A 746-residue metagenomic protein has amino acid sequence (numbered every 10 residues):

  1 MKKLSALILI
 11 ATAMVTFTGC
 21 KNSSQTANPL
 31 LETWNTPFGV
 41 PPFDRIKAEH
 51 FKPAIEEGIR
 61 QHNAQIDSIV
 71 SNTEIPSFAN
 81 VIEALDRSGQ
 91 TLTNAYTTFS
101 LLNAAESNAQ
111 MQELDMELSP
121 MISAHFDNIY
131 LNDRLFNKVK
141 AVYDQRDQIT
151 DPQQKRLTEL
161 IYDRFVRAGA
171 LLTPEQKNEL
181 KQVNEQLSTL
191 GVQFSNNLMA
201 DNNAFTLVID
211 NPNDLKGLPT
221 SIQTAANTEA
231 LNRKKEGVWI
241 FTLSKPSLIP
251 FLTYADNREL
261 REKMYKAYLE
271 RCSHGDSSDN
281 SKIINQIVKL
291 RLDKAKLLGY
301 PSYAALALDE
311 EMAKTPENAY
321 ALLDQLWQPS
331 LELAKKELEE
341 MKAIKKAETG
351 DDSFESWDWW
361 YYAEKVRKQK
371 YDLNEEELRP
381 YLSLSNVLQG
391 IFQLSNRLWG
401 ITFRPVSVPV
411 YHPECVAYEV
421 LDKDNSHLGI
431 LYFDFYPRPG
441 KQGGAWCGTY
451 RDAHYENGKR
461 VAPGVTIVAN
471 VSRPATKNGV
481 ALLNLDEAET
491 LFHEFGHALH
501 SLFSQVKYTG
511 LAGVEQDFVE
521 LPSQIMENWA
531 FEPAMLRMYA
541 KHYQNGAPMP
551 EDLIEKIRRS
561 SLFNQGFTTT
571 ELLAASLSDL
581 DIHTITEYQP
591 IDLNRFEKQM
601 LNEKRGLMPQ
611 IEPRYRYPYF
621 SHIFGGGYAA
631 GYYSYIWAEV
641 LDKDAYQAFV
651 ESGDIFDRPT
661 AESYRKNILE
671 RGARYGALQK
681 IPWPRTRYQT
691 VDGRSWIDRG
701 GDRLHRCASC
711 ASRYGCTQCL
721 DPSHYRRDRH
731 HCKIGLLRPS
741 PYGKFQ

Functional and structural regions predicted by a protein language model:
M1-L4: Positively charged n-region of N-terminal signal peptides that target proteins for export
T16-G19: C-terminal motif of bacterial Sec signal peptides marking the signal peptidase cleavage site
S23-H50, E57, V238, Q369 (+12 more regions): C-terminal, non-catalytic "cap/extension" segments appended to globular domains
Q25-P219, F649, C710: N-terminal helix-rich structural modules
N35-H50, F99-L118, K140-Q182, T242-K282 (+6 more regions): Short His/Asp/Glu-rich catalytic/ion-coordination signatures at enzyme active sites or charged loops
L157, T189, N196, A200-T242 (+7 more regions): Active-site-proximal, well-structured secondary-structure segments within enzyme catalytic domains
S472-L491: Short pre-active-site segment immediately N-terminal to the catalytic Zn-binding motif
D702, D721-H731: Intrinsic-disorder-associated, low-complexity terminal segments enriched in Asp/Asn/His/Tyr and depleted of Lys/Arg
